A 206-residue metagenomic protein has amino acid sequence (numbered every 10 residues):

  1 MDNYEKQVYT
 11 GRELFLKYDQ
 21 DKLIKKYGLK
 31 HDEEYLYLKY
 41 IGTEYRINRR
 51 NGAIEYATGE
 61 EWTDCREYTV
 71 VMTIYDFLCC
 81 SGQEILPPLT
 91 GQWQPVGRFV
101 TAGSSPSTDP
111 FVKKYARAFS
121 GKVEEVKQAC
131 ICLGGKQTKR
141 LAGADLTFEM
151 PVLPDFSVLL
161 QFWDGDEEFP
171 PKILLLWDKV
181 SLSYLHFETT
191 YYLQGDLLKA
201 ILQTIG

Functional and structural regions predicted by a protein language model:
M1-E34, Y40, V70, F77-G134: Short Lys/Arg-enriched alpha/beta "domain-start" segment
I24-R50, K139-D164: Amphipathic, interaction-prone secondary-structure segments
E44-T69, W163-E188: Intrinsically disordered, low-complexity regulatory segments enriched in Ser/Thr/Pro and charged residues
Y45, F111-Y115, A142-A144, S183-L185 (+1 more regions): Domain-length accessory/inserted modules outside core catalytic folds
D64, A116, L146, M150: Short, charged/polar micro-motifs that form catalytic or ligand-binding hotspots
Y68-Q83, Y192-A200: Short, hydrophobic/amphipathic alpha-helical patches that form generic packing surfaces within helical domains
G121-S183: Conserved binding-pocket/active-site segment within a compact domain
D178-G206: A recognition module on extended beta-rich or small alphabeta surfaces enriched in W/G with H and D/E
